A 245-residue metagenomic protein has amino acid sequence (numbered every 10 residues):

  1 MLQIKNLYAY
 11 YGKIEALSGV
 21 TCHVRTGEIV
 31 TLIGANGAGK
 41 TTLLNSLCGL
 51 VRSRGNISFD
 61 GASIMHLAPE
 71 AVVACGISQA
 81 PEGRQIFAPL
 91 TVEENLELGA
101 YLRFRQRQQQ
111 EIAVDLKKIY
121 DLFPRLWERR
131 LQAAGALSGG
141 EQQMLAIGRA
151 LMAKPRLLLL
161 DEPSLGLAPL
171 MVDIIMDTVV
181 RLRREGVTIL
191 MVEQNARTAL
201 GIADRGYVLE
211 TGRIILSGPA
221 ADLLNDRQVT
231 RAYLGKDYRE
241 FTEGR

Functional and structural regions predicted by a protein language model:
M1-R245: Glycine-rich phosphate-binding loops of nucleotide-dependent enzymes
